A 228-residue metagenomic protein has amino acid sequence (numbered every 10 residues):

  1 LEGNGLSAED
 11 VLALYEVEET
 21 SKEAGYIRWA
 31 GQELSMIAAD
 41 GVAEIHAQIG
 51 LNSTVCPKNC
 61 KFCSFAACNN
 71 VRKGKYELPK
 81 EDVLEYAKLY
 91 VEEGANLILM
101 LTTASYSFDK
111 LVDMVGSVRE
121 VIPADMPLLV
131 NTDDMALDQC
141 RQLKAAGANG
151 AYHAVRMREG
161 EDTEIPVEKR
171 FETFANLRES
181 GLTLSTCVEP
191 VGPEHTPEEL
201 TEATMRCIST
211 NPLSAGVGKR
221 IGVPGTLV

Functional and structural regions predicted by a protein language model:
L1-P57: Flexible, acidic/Gly-rich N-terminal and inter-domain linker regions that tether and position cofactor-handling modules
L1-T20, V91, T201-V228: Auxiliary Fe-S-binding modules of radical SAM enzymes
G3, G31, C60, L177 (+1 more regions): Conserved, mostly hydrophobic/aromatic
N4, C60, S64, G94 (+2 more regions): Short, small-residue-rich loop/turn micro-motifs
V42-E44, C56-N59, Y90-I98: Short, flexible active-site-proximal loops enriched in glycine and acidic residues
E44-D82: Canonical Radical SAM [4Fe-4S] cluster-binding loop centered on the CxxxCxxC motif and its immediate flanking residues
A67-L184, P193-P197: Conserved Radical SAM active-site core
E168-T226: Conserved C-terminal portion of the radical SAM core fold that forms the substrate/S-adenosylmethionine-binding
